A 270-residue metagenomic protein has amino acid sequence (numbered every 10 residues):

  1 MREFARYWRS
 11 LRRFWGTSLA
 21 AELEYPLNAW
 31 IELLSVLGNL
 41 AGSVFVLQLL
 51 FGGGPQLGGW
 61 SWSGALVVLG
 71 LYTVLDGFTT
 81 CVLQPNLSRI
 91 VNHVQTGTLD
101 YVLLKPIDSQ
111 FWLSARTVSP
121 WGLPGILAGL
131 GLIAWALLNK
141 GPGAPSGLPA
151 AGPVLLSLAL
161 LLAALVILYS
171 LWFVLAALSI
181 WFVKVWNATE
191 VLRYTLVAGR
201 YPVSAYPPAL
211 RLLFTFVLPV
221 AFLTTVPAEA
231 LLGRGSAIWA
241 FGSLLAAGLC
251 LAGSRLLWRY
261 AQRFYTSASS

Functional and structural regions predicted by a protein language model:
M1-S270: Hydrophobic transmembrane alpha-helices and immediately adjacent juxtamembrane helices of multi-pass inner-membrane
